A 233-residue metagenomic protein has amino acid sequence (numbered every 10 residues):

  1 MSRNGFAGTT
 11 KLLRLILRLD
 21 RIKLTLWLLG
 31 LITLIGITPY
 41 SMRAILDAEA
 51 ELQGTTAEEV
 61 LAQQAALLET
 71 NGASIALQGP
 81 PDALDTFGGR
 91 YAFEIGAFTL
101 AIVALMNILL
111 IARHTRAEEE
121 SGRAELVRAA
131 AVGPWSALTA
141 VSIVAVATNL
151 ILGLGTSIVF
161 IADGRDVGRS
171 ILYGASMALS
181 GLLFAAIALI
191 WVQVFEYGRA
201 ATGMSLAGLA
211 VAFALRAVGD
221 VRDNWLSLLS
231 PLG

Functional and structural regions predicted by a protein language model:
M1-I32, Y197: Aromatic- and glycine-rich beta-strand/loop motifs that create alpha-glucan
F6-L19, G79-G89, R128-A129, G133: Cytosolic juxtamembrane amphipathic/interface segments immediately preceding and feeding into a transmembrane helix
G30-P39, L105-M106, G208-R216: Hydrophobic core segments of alpha-helical transmembrane domains in multi-pass membrane transport and ion-translocation
M42-P80, V211-G233: Terminal transmembrane helical anchor/hairpin motif
R90-A117, N149, T156: Long, hydrophobic alpha-helical segments
A112-V146: Helix-loop-helix units of permease transmembrane domains in multi-pass membrane transporters, especially ABC
I143-A200, A210-F213: Secretory targeting signals
